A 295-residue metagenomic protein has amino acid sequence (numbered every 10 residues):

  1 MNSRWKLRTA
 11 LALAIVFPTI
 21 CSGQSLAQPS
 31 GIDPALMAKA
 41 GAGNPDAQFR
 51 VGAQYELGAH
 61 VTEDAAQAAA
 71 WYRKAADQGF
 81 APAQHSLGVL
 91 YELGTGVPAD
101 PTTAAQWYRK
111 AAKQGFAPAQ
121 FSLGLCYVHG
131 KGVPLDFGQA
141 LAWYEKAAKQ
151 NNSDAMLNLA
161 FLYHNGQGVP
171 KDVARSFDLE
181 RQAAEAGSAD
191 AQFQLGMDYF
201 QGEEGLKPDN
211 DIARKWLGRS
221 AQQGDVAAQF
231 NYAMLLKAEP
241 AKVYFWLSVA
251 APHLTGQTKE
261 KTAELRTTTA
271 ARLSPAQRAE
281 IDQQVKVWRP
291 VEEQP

Functional and structural regions predicted by a protein language model:
N2-L11: Bacterial N-terminal signal peptides that target proteins for export
A10-I20: Bacterial N-terminal signal peptides
L26, S30, G256-P295: Terminal, low-structured helical/coil segments at or just beyond the last alpha-helical repeat
G41-N44, L57-A59, D77-F80, L93-T95 (+12 more regions): Short helix-capping/linker turns of helical repeat alpha-solenoids
R50-L57, V61, S86-L93, V97 (+7 more regions): Hydrophobic face of amphipathic alpha-helices that form TPR/SEL1-like repeat modules and related alpha-solenoid
Q54, A75, L90, A111 (+11 more regions): TPR/TPR-like alpha-solenoid repeats
